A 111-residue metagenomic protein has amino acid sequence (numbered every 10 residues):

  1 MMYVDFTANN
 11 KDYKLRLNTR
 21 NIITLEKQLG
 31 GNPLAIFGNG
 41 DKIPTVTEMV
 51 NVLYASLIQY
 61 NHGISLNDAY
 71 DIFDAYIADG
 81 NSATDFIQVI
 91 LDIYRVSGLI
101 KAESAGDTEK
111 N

Functional and structural regions predicted by a protein language model:
M1-D12, I23, K27, G31-K42 (+2 more regions): Charged interaction scaffolds used for protein-protein
R16-L17: Short linear motifs in exposed loops
L53: A residue-level signal for conserved active-site and pocket-lining positions in enzyme catalytic cores
I58-N61: Extended, low-hydrophobicity segments enriched in charged/polar residues
